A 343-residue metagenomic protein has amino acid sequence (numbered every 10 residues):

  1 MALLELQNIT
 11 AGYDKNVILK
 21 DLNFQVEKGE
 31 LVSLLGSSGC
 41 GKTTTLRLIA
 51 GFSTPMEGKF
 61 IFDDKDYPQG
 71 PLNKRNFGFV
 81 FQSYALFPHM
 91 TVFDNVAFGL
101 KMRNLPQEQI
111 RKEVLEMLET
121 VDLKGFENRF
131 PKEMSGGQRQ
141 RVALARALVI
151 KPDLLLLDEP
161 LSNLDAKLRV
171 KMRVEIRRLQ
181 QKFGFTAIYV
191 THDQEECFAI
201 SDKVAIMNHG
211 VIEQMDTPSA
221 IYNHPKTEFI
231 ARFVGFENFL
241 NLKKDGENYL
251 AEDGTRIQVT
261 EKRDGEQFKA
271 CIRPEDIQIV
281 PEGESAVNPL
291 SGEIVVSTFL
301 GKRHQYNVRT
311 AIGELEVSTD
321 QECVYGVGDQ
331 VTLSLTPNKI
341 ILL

Functional and structural regions predicted by a protein language model:
E5, Q25, I61, T332-S334: ABC ATPase nucleotide-binding domain
L22-S33, F87: Pre-Walker A (P-loop) beta-loop-beta motif of ABC nucleotide-binding domains
L31, G70-G78, Q82-F229: ABC ATPase nucleotide-binding domains
L35-S37: The feature captures the beta-strand-to-loop junction immediately N-terminal to the Walker
A50: Helix-to-loop junction immediately C-terminal to a conserved catalytic motif
G58-D66: Conserved ABC transporter NBD signature motif
N248-S297, E322-L343: Glycine/charge-rich catalytic "coupling/switch" loops of P-loop NTPases
